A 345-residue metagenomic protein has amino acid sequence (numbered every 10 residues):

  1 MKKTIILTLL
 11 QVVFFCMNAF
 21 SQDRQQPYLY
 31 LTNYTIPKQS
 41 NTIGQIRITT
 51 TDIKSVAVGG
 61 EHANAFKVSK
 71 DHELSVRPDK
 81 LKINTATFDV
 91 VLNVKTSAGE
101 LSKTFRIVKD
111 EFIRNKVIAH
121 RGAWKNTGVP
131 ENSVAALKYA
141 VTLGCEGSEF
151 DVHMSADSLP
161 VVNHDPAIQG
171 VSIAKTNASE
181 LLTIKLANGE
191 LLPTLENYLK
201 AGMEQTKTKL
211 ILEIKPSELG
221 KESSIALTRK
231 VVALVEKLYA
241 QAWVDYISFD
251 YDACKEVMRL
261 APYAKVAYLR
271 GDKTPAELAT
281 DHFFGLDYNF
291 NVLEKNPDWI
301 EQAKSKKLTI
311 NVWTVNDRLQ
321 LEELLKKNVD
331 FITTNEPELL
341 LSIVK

Functional and structural regions predicted by a protein language model:
M1-Q22: Bacterial Sec-dependent N-terminal signal peptides
S21-G59, A63, K70-K345: Phosphate-group recognition and catalysis centered on beta-loop-alpha active-site segments
